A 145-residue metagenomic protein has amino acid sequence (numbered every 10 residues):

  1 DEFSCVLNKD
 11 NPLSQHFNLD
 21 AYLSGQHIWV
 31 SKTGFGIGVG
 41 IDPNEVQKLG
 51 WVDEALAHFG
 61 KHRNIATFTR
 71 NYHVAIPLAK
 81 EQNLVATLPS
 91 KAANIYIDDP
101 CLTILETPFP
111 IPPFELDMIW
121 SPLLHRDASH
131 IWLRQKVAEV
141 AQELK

Functional and structural regions predicted by a protein language model:
D1, D10, Q15, N83 (+1 more regions): Ligand-binding "clamshell"
D1-F35, H130: Flexible hinge/capping segments at coil-to-helix
V6-N11, E115-R126: A bilobed periplasmic-binding-protein/Venus flytrap-type ligand-binding module shared by bacterial periplasmic
Y22, P77-K80, M118: Hydrophobic residues within well-ordered alpha-helices
S24-G25, V30-S31, I119-K145: Extended ligand-binding regions for polar small-molecule ligands
K32-W51, V137-K145: Ligand-binding clefts/hinges and TM-proximal coupling segments of bilobed small-molecule sensing domains
I41-L102: Hydrophobic hinge/microswitch elements
C101, P108-I119: Periplasmic-binding protein-like
